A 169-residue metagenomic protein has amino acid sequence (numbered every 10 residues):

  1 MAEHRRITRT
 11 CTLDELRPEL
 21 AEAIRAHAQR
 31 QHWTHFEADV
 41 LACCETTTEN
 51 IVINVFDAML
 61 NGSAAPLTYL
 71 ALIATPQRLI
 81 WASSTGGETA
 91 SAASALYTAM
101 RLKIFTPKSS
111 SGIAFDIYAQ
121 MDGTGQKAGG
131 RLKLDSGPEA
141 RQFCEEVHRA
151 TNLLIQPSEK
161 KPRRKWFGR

Functional and structural regions predicted by a protein language model:
M1-L72: Anionic N-terminal interaction surfaces
V52-A114: Phosphoinositide-binding peripheral membrane targeting modules
S91, Y118-A119, G129, T151: Cysteine protease-like catalytic core of ubiquitin/ubiquitin-like
I113-D122: Short polybasic amphipathic segments
M121-E145: Canonical phosphoinositide-binding patch of PH/PH-like domains
P138-R163: Pleckstrin homology
R164-R169: Long, low-complexity, intrinsically disordered segments
